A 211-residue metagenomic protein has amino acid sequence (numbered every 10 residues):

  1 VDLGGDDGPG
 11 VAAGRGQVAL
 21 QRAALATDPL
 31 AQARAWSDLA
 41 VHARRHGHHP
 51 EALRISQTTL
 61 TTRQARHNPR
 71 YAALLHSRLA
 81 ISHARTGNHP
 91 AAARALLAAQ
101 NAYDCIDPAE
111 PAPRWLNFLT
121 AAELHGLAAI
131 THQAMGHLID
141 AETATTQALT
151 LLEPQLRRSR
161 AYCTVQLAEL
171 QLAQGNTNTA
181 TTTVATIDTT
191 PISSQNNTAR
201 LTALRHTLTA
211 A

Functional and structural regions predicted by a protein language model:
V1-A211: Conserved binding/catalytic microenvironments
